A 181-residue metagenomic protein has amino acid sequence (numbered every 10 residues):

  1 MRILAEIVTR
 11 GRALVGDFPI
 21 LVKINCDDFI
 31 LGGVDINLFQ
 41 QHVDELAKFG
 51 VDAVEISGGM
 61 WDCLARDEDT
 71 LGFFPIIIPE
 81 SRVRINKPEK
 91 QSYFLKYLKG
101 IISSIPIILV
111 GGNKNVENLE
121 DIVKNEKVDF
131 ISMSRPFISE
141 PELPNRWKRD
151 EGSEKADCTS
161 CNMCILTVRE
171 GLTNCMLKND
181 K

Functional and structural regions predicted by a protein language model:
M1-K181: Flavin-dependent oxidoreductase catalytic cores
